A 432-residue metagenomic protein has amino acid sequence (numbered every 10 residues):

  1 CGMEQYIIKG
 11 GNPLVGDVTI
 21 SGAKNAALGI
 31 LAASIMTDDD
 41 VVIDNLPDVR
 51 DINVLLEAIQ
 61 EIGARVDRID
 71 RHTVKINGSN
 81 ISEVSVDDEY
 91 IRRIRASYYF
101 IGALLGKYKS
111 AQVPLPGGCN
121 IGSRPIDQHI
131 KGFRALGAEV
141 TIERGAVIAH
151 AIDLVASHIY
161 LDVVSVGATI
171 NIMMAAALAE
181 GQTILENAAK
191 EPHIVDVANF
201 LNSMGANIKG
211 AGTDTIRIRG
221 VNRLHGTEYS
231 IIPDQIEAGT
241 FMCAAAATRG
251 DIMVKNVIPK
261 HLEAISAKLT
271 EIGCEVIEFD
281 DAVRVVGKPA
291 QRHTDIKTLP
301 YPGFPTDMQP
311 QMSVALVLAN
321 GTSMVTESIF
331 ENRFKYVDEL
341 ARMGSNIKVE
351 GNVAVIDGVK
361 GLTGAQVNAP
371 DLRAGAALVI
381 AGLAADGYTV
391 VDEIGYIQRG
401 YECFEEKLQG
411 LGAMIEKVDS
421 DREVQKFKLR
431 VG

Functional and structural regions predicted by a protein language model:
C1-G432: Short, structured segments at the rim of ligand-binding sites
